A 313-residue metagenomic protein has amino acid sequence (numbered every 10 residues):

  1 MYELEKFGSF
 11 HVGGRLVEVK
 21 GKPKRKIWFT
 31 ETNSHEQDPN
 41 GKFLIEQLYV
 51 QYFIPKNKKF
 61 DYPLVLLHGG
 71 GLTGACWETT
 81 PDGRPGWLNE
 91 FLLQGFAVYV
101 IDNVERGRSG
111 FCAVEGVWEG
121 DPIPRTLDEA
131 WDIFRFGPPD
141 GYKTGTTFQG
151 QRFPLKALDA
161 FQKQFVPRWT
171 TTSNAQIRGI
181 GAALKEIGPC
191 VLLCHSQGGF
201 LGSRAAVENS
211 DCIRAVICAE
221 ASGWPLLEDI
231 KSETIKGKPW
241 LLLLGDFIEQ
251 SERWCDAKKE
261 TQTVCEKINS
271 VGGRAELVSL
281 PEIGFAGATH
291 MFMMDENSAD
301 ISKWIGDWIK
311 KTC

Functional and structural regions predicted by a protein language model:
M1-K59: N-terminal cap/lid segment of alpha/beta-hydrolase-fold proteins
F60-G69: Short beta-strand element of the alpha/beta-hydrolase
G74-G86, W254: The serine-hydrolase catalytic nucleophile loop
R84-G110: Conserved alpha/beta-hydrolase
T170-V191: Conserved acidic catalytic loop of the alpha/beta-hydrolase fold
L193-G202, A206: Gly/Ala-rich beta-loop-alpha elbow adjacent to hydrolase catalytic centers
C218-L280: The feature captures the conserved acid-bearing segment of alpha/beta-hydrolase catalytic domains
F285-G287, M291-C313: Catalytic active-site module of serine/aspartate enzymes centered on a nucleophile-bearing elbow/loop
